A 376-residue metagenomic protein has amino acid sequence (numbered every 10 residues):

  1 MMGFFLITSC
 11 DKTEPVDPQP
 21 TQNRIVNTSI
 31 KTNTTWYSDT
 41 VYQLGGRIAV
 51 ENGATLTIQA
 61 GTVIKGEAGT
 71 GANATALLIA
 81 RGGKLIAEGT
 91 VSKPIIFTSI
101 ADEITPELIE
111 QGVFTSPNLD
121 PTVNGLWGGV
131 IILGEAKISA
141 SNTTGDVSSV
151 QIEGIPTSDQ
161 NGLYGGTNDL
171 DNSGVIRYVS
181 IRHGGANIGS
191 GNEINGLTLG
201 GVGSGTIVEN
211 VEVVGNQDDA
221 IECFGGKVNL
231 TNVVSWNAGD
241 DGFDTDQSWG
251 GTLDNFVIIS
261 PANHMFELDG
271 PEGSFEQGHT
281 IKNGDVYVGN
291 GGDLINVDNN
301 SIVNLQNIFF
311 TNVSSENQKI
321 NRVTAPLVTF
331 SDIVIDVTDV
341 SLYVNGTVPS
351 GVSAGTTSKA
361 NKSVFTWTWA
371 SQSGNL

Functional and structural regions predicted by a protein language model:
M1-F4: Sec-dependent N-terminal signal peptides
L6-S9: C-terminal motif of bacterial Sec signal peptides marking the signal peptidase cleavage site
K12: Short, conserved catalytic or interaction motifs in soluble domains
P15-L56, E67-G82, G89-T90, P94 (+2 more regions): Extracellular beta-rich repeat passengers
I64: Active/ligand-binding-proximal structured segments within catalytic/core domains that scaffold catalytic residues
